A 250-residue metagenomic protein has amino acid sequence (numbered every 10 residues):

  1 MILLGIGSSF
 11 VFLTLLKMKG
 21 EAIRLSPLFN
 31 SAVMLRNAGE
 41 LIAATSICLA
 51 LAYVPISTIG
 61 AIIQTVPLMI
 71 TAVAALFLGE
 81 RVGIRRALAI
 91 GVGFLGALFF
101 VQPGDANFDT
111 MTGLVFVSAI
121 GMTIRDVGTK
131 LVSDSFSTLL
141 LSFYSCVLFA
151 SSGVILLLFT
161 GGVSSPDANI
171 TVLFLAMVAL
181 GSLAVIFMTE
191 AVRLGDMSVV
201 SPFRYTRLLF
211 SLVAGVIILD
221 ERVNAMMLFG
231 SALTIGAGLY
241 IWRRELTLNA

Functional and structural regions predicted by a protein language model:
L3, G60-T65, V132-L148, V185-V216: Helix-helix packing/entry segments at the starts of transmembrane helices
I6-L35, I84, F136, V147-L175 (+2 more regions): Membrane-interface interhelical linkers
L13, N37-T45, P67-A72, A97 (+5 more regions): Hydrophobic/small/kink-forming positions within alpha-helical transmembrane segments of polytopic membrane proteins
P27-N37, V82-F94, M111-F116, S135-L148 (+1 more regions): Cytoplasmic-side transmembrane-helix entry/capping segments in multi-pass membrane proteins
I47-L49, V66-L88, L209-L228: C-terminal transmembrane-helix exit sites in multi-pass transporters
R85-Q102, M226-E245: Hydrophobic transmembrane alpha-helices of multi-pass small-molecule transport proteins
L95-N107, L157-F174, V216, D220-A225: Membrane-interface helix termini and inter-helical loops of multi-pass transporters
A106-L131, A250: Glycine-/small-residue-enriched transmembrane alpha-helix faces in small-molecule transporters and effluxers
